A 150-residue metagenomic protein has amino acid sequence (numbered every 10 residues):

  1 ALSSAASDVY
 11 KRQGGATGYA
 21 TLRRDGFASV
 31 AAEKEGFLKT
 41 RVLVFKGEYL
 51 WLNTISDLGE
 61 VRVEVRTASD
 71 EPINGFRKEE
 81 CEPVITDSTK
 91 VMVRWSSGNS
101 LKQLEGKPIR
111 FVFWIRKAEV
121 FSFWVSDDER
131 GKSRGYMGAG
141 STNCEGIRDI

Functional and structural regions predicted by a protein language model:
A1-Y10: Single conserved hydrophobic/aromatic residue that forms the stacking wall/gate of nucleotide- or nucleobase-binding
K11-R23, V61-R62: Structural motif
T21-D57: Surface beta-strand/loop "capping" patches
F27-E35, D127-I150: Low-complexity, Pro/Ser/Thr- and charge-rich linker/hinge segments at domain boundaries
L50, Q103-I115: Noncatalytic modules at the cell exterior or secretory-pathway interfaces, chiefly beta-strand-rich lectin/adhesion
G59-E71: Extended low-complexity, serine/threonine- and proline-enriched intrinsically disordered segments
I73-L104: Extracellular carbohydrate recognition and processing domains and analogous Trp-centered ligand-binding platforms
I115-S122: Short acidic/polar inter-strand loop motif in beta-rich domains
